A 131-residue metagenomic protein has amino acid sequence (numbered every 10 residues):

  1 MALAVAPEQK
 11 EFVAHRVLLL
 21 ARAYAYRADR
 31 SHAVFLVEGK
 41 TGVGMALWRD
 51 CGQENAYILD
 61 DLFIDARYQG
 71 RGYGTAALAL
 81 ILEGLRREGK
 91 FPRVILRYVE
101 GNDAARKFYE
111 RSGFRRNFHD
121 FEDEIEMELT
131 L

Functional and structural regions predicted by a protein language model:
M1-D60, D65-R67, L78-E88, R116-E122: Acetyl-CoA-dependent GNAT
D65-R71, E100-G101: Active-site acidic-Proline motif in GNAT/NAT acetyltransferases
L80, K107-F108: Structural preference for long, well-ordered alpha-helical segments within the folded cores of structured domains
L85-R97: Conserved GNAT acetyl-CoA-binding A-motif
I95-R106, E122-E124: Conserved beta-strand-loop-alpha-helix junction that forms the acyl-donor binding cleft
Y109, F114: Conserved active-site tyrosine of GNAT-family acetyltransferases
E126-L131: Terminal substrate-recognition subdomain of acyl/acetyltransferases
